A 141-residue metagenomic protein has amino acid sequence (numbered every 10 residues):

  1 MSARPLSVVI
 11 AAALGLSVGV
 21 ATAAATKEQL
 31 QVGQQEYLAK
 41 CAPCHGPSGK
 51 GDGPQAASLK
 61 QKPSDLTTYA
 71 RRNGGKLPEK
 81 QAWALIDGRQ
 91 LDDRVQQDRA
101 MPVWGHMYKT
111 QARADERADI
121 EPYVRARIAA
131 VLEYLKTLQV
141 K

Functional and structural regions predicted by a protein language model:
M1-R4: N-terminal secretory signal peptides that target proteins for export/translocation
V8-S17: Bacterial N-terminal signal peptides
G19-E36, G74-G75: Electrostatic cytochrome c docking/interface patches
Q29, Y37, P78-Q81, V124-R127 (+1 more regions): Stable alpha-helical elements in mature extracytoplasmic
G33, Y37-P47, M101, V131 (+1 more regions): The canonical Cys-X-X-Cys-His
L38, A42, D87-L91, K136-V140: Sec-exported extracytoplasmic/periplasmic mature domains
K50-G51: Short, non-ligating residues that shape and space the ligands of small metal-coordination modules and catalytic
S58-I120, V131-L135: Extracytoplasmic electron-transfer domains, predominantly the class I c-type cytochrome c fold
